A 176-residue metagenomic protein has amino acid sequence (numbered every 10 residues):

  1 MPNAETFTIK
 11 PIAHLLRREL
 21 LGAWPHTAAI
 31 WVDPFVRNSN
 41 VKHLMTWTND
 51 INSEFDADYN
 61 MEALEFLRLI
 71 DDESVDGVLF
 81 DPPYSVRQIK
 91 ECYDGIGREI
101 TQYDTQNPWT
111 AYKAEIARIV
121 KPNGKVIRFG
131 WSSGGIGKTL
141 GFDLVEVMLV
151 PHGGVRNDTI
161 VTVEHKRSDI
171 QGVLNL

Functional and structural regions predicted by a protein language model:
M1-N49, G154-V163, D169, V173-L176: S-adenosyl-L-methionine
A28, V120-V126: Short glycine-dipeptide loop
W47-S53, E62: Conserved acidic E/D residue at the C-terminus of a beta-strand in Rossmann-like folds
L64-F80, V86: A short acidic, Gly/Pro-enriched loop at the edge of an enzyme's catalytic core that lines a small-molecule cofactor
P82-P83, F129-S132: Short strand-turn motif at the edge of the Rossmann-like AdoMet-binding core
D94-P122: A short glycine-rich, Lys/Arg-flanked "PGG" loop and its adjoining helix->strand segment in the class I
W131-L144: Conserved class I S-adenosyl-L-methionine
D143-G153: Conserved S-adenosyl-L-methionine
